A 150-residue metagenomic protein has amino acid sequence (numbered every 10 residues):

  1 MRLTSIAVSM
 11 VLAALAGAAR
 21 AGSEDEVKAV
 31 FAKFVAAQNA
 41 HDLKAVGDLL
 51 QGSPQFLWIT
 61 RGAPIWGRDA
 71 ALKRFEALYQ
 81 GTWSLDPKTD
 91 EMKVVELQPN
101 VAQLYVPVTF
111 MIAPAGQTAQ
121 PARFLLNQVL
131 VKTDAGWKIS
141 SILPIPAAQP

Functional and structural regions predicted by a protein language model:
M1-V8: Bacterial N-terminal signal peptides that target proteins for export
V11-L12, A16-L49, P150: Short, low-complexity N-terminal intrinsically disordered segments enriched in polar/charged residues
D25, L43-L97, P121: A solvent-exposed, acidic/Ser-Thr-rich amphipathic alpha-helical stretch
T82, F110-Q120, A148: Short, cysteine-centered beta-strand-loop-beta hairpins and adjacent loop/turn segments enriched in charged/polar
P87-T89, Y105-P107, Q120-N127: Short, surface-exposed coil-to-beta transition loops
V94-A102, L130-G136: A short, structured loop/turn motif at beta-sheet edges
N100-F110: A short hydrophobic beta-strand element
R123-P150: Short beta-strand edge/turn micro-motifs at domain boundaries
